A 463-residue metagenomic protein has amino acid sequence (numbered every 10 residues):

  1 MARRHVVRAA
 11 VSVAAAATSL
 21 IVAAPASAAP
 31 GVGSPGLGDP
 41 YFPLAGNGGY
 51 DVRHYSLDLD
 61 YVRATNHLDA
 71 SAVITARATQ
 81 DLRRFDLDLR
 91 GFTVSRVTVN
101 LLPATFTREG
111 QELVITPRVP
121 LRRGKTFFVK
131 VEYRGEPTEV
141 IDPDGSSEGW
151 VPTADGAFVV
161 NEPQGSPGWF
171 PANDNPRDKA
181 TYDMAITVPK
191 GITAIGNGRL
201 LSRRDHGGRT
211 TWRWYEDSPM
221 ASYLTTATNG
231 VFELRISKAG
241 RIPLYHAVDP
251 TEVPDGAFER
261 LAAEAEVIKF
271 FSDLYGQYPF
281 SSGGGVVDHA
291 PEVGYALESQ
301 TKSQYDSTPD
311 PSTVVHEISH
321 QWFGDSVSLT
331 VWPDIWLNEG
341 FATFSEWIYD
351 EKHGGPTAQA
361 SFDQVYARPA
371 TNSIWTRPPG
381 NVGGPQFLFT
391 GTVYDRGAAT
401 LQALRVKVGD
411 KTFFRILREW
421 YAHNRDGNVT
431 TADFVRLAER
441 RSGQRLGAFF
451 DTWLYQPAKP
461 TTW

Functional and structural regions predicted by a protein language model:
M1-A14: N-terminal export and membrane-targeting signals
R3-H5, T18-V22, S27-D69, P152-D155 (+1 more regions): N-terminal, polar/Ser/Thr-rich
D69-F92, A172-D174, Y182-P189, A432-V435: Surface-exposed beta-strand/loop patches in extracellular or lumenal glycoproteins
A70, A172-V315, F344: Hydrophobic helix-coil surface modules that form long, contiguous segments used for peptide/substrate interaction
L89-V151: A surface-exposed beta-strand-loop module
R123, E132-Y182, F232: Glycine/proline-rich low-complexity spacer/linker segments in large multi-domain proteins
R177, T301-F362: Zinc-dependent metallopeptidase catalytic helix centered on the HExxH motif and its immediate flanking segment
T357, T390-W463: Amphipathic alpha-helical substructures
